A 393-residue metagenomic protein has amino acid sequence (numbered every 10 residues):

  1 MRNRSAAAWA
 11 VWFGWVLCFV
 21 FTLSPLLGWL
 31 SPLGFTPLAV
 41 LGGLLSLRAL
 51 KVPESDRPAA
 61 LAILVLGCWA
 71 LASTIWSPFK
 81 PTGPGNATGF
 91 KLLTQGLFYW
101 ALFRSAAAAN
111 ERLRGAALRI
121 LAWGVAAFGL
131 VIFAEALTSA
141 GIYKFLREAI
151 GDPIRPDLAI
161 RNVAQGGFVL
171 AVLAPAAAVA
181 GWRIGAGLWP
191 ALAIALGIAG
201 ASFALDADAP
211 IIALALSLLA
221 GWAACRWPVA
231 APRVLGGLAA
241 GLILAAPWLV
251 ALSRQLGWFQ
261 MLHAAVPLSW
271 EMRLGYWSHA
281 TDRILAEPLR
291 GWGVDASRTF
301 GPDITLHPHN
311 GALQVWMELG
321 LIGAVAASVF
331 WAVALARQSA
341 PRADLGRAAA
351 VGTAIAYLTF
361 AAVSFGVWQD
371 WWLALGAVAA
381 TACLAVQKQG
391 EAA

Functional and structural regions predicted by a protein language model:
M1-A49, C68-P78, Y357-A361: N-terminal signal-anchor transmembrane segment
S5-G14, V52-L66, R114-L121, G187-A191 (+1 more regions): Membrane-interfacial loop-to-transmembrane alpha-helix junctions, especially the N-terminal start
L38-L45, L214, L218-L219, A350-F360 (+1 more regions): Transmembrane alpha-helices of multi-pass inner-membrane enzymes
A59-V65, T82-S105, A116, I120-V125 (+1 more regions): Aromatic-anchored transmembrane helix interface
G115-L146, L158-R226, V329, V333 (+3 more regions): Alpha-helical transmembrane segments of multi-pass inner-membrane proteins
L130, A134, W222-L268, S278-A286: A membrane-periplasm/extracellular boundary helix in multi-pass inner-membrane enzymes that assemble envelope glycans
Q260-L319: Long extracytoplasmic/lumenal interhelical loops at the membrane interface of multi-pass membrane proteins
L319-L358: Hydrophobic transmembrane alpha-helices and their immediate junctions
